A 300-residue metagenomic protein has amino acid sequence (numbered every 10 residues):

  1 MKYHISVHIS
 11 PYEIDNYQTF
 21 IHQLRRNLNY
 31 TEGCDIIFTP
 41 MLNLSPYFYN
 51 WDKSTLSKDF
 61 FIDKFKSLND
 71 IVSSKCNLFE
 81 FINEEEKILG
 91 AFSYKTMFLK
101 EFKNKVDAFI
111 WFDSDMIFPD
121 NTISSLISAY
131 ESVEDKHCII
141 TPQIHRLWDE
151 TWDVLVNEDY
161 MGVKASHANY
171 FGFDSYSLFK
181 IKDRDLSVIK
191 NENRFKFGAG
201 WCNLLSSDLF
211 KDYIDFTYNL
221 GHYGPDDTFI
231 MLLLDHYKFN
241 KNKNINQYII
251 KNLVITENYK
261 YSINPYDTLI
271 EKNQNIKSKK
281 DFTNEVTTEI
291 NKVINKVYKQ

Functional and structural regions predicted by a protein language model:
M1-R26, T39: N-proximal low-complexity "stem/linker" segments adjacent to membrane-targeting elements
D15, L44-F60, T151-V156, G221-H222: Short, flexible/disordered intra-domain loops and linkers
T19-C34, S45-P46: Short, acidic, metal-binding catalytic loop of nucleotide-sugar glycosyltransferases
Y47-V106: Active-site-proximal specificity loops/subdomain of glycosyltransferases
V106, E134-H137, I245: Short, high-confidence coil segments that cap the C-terminus of an alpha-helix and link into the following beta-strand
V106-I117: Short beta-strand-to-loop acidic/aromatic patch adjacent to the donor-nucleotide binding site
P119-T217: Conserved catalytic core of nucleotide-sugar-dependent glycosyltransferases
N191-G200, S207-D208, D212-Q300: C-terminal catalytic/acceptor-binding lobe
